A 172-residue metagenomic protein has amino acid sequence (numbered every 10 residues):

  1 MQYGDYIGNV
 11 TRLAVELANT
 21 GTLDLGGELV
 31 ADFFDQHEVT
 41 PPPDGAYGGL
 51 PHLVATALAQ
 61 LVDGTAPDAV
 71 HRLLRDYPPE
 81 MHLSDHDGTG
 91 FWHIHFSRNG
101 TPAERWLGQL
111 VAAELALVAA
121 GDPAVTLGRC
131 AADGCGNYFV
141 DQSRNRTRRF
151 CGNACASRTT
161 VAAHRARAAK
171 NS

Functional and structural regions predicted by a protein language model:
M1-D141: Short helix-coil boundary/hinge micro-motifs
A119-A120, A154-A156, H164: Glycine-rich loops and low-complexity Gly/Arg-rich segments that provide flexible linkers or classic glycine-based
Y138-F139, F150, H164: Aromatic side chains
D141, S157, V161: Short, non-ligating residues that shape and space the ligands of small metal-coordination modules and catalytic
N145-A156: Cysteine-rich micro-motifs
A162-S172: Contiguous alpha-helical segments
